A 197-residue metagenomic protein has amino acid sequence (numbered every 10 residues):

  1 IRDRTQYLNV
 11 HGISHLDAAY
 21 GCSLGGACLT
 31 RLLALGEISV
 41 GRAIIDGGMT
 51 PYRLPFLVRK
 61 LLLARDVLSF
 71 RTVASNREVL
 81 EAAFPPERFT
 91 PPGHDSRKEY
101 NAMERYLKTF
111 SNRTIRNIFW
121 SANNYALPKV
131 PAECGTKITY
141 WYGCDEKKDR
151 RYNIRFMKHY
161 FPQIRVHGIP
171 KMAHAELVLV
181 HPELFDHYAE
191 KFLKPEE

Functional and structural regions predicted by a protein language model:
I1-Y20: Active-site loop/oxyanion-hole signature of alpha/beta-hydrolase fold enzymes
A19, I45, T139-Y142: Structural beta-sheet core signal
Y20-L29: Gly/Ala-rich beta-loop-alpha elbow adjacent to hydrolase catalytic centers
T30-A34, D186: Short, hydrophobic alpha-helix immediately C-terminal to the catalytic nucleophile
A34-L35, V40-R71: Flexible "cap/lid" loop of the alpha/beta hydrolase fold
L54, S75-A132: Conserved alpha/beta-hydrolase catalytic His-Asp/Glu region
R113-H159, G168: Conserved serine/cysteine hydrolase catalytic core
I169-E183: Catalytic histidine-centered segment of alpha/beta-hydrolase-like enzymes
